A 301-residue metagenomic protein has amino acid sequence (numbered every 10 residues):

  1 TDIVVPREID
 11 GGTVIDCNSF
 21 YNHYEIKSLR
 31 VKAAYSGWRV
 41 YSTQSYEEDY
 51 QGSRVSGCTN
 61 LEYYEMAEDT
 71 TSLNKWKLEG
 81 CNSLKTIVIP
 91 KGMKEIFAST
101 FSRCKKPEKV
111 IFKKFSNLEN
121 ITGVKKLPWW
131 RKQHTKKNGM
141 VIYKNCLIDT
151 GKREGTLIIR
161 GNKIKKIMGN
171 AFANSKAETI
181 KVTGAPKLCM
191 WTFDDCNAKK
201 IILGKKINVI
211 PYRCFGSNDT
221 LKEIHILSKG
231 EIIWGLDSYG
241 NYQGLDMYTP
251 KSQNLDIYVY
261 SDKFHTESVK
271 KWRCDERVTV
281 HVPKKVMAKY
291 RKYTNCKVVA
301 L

Functional and structural regions predicted by a protein language model:
T1-V14, H23-D49, G57-S72, C81-E95 (+9 more regions): Structural signature of tandem-repeat unit edges
V55-S56, L78-E79, F101, F215-G216 (+3 more regions): A structural signal for leucine-rich repeat
I121-K125, W191-F193, R213-F215, L236-D237: Short secondary-structure transition/capping segments
K289-Y293: Terminal, low-complexity interaction segments
